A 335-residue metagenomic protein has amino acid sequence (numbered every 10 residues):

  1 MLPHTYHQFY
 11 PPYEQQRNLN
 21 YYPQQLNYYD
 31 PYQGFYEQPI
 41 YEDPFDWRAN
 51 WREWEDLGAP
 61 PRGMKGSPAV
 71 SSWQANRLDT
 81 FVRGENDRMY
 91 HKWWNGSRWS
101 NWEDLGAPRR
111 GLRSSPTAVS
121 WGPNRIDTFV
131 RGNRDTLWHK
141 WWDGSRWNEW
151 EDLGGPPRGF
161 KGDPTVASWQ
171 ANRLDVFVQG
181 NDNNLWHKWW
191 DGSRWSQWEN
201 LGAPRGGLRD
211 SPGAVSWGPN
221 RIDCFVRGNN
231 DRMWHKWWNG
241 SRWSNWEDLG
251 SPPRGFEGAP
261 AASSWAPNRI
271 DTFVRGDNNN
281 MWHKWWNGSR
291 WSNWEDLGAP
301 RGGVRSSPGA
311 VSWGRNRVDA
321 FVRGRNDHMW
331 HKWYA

Functional and structural regions predicted by a protein language model:
M1-H7: Long, compositionally biased intrinsically disordered regions
Q8-P12, R17-A335: A structural motif
